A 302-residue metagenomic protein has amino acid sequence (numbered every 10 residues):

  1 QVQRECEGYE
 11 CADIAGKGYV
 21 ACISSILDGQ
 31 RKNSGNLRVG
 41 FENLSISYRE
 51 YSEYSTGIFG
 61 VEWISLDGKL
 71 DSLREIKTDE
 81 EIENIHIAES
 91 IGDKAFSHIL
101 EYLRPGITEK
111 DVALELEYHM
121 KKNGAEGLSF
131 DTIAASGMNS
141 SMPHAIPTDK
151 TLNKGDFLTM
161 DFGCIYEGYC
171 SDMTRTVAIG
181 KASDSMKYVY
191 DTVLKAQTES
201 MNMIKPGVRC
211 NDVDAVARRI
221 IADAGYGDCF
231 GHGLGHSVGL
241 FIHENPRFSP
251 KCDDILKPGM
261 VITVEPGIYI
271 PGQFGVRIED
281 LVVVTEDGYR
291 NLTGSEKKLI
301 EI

Functional and structural regions predicted by a protein language model:
Q1-I302: Active-site neighborhoods and metal-handling regions in enzymes and metal-associated proteins
